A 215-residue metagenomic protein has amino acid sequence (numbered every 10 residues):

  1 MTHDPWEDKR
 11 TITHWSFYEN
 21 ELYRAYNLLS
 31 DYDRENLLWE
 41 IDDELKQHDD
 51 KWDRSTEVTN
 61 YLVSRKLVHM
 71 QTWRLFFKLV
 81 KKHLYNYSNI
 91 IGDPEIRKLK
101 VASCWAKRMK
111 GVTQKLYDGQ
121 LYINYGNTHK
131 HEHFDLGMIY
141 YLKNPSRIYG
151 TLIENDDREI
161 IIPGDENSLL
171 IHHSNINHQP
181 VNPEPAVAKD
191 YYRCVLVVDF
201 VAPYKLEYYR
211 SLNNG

Functional and structural regions predicted by a protein language model:
M1, N214-G215: Short intrinsically disordered terminal tails
M1-R97, T113: Non-heme Fe(II)/2-oxoglutarate
G92-N182, A188-N213: Catalytic core of non-heme Fe(II) oxygenases with the double-stranded beta-helix
